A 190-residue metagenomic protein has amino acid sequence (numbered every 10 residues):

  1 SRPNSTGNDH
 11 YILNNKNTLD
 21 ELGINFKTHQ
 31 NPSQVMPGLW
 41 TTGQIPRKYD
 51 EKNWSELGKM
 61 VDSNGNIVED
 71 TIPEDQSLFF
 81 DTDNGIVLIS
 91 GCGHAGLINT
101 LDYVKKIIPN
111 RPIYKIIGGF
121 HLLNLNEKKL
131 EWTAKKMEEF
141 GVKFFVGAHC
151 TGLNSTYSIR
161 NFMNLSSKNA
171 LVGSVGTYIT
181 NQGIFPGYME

Functional and structural regions predicted by a protein language model:
S1-N31, G43-W54, E138-K143: Active-site HxH/HxHxD metal-binding segment of metal-dependent hydrolases
G7-H10, M163-L165, P186-E190: Short, hinge-like loop/turn segments at secondary-structure boundaries
L19-N25, M36-P37, N164-S167: A short helix-to-beta-strand connector/capping loop
H29-N84: Core dinuclear metal-dependent hydrolase active-site scaffold
P32, R47, T151, G173-G176: Short, solvent-exposed coil/turn elements at secondary-structure transition points
L39, N124-N126, Q182: Solvent-exposed, flexible loop/coil residues
V68-S77, D81-L88, C92-S174: Cap/insert and terminal regions of metallo-dependent hydrolase folds
V175-E190: Peripheral docking tails and interdomain loops at the edges of cofactor- or intermediate-handling domains
